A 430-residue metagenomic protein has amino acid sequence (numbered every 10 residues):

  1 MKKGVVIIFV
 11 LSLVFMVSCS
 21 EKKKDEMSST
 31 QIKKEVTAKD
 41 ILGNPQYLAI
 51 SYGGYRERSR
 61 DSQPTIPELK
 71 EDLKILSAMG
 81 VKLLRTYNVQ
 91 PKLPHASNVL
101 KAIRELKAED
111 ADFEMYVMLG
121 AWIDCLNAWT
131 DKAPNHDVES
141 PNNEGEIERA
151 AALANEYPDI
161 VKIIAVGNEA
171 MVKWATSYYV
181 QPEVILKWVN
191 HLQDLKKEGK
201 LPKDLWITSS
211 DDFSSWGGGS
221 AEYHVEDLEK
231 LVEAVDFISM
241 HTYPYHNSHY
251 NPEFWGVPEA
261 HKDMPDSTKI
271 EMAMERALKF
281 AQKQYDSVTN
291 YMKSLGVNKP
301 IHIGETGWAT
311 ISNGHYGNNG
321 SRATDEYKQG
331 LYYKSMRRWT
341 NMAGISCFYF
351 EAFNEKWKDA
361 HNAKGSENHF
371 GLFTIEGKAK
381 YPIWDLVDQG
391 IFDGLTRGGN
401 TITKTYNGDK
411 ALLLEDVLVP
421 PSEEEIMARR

Functional and structural regions predicted by a protein language model:
F15-S18: C-terminal motif of bacterial Sec signal peptides marking the signal peptidase cleavage site
D25-D72, K82: Boundary/entry segment of secreted carbohydrate-active catalytic domains
S28-K39, P45, G314-S335, W339-R430: Aromatic-rich peripheral "rim/lid" segments of glycoside hydrolase catalytic domains that contact and position glycan
K34, V89, P94-L205, I303: Substrate-binding cleft of extracellular glycoside hydrolase catalytic domains
D61-P64, R85-V99, C125-A128, S140-N143 (+4 more regions): Acidic-and-aromatic substrate-binding clefts and catalytic sites of carbohydrate-active enzymes
E68-L93: Catalytic domains of carbohydrate-active enzymes, especially glycoside hydrolases
L84, I164, I238, I303-E305 (+1 more regions): Conserved, mostly hydrophobic/aromatic
S140, M171-I303, A309, N313: Noncatalytic carbohydrate-binding groove/subsite architecture in carbohydrate-active enzymes
